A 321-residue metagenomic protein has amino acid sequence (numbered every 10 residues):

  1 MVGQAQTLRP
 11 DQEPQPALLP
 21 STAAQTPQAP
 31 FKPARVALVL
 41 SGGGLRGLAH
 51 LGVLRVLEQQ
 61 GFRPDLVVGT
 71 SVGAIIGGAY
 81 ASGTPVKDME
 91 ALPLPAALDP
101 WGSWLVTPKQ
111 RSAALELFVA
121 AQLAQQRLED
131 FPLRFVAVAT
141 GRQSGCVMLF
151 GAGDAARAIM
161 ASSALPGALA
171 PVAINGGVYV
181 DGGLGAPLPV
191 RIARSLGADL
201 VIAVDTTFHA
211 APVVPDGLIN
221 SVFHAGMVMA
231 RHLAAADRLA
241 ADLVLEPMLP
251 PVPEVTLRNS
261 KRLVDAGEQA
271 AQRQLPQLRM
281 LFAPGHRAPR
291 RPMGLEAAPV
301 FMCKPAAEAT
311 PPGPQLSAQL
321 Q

Functional and structural regions predicted by a protein language model:
M1-V67, G78-Q321: Patatin-like phospholipase
G69, G73: Gly/Ala-rich beta-loop-alpha elbow adjacent to hydrolase catalytic centers
